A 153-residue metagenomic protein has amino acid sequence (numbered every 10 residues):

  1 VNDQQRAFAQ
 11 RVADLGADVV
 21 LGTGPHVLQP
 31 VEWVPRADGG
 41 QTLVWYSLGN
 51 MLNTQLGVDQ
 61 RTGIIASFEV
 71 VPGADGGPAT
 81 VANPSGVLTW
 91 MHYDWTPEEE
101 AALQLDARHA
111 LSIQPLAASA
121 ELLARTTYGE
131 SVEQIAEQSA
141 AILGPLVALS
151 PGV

Functional and structural regions predicted by a protein language model:
V1, Q5-R11, E99-R108: Active-site/ligand-binding-proximal alpha/beta "capping" segment
N2-I64: Conserved beta-sheet core of the metallophosphoesterase superfamily
D59-V153: A short C-terminal boundary segment appended to hydrolase-like catalytic domains
